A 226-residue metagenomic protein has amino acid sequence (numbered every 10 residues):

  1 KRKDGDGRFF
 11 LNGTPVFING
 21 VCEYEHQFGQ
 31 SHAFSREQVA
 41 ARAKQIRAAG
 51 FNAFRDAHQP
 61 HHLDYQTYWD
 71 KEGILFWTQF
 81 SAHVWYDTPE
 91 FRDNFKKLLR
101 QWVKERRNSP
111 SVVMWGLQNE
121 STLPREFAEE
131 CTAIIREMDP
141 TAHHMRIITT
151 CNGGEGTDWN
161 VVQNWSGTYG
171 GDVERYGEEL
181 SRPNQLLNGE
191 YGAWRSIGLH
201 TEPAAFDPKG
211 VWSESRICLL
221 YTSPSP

Functional and structural regions predicted by a protein language model:
K1-D4, Y191, P226: Hydrophobic pocket-lining residues within nucleotide cofactor-binding pockets
K1-Q45: N-terminal carbohydrate-binding accessory modules
A40-A48, N52-P224: Substrate-binding/catalytic cleft of secreted carbohydrate-active enzymes, primarily glycoside hydrolases
